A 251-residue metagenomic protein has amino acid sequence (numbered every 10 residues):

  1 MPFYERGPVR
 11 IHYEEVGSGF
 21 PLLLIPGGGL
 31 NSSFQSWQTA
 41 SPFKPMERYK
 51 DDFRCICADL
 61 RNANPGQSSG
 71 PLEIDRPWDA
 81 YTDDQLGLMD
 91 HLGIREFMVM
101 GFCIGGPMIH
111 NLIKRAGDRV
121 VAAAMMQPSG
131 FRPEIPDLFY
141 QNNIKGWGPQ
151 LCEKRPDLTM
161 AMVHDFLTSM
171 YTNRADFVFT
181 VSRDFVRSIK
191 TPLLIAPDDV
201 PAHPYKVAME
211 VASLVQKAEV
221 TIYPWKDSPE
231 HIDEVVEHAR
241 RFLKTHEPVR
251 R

Functional and structural regions predicted by a protein language model:
G7-S68: Conserved HGGG/HGGXW glycine-rich cap/lid loop of the alpha/beta-hydrolase fold
D59-A63, S129, P224-K226: Short beta-to-alpha linker loops that shape the active-site pocket of alpha/beta-hydrolase fold enzymes
D79-F97: Conserved acidic catalytic loop of the alpha/beta-hydrolase fold
R95-F131: Conserved hydrolase catalytic core segment
P156-S182, I189: Hydrophobic, aromatic-rich cap/lid helix
I189, I195-P197: Short beta-strand/loop motif that positions the catalytic acidic residue of the alpha/beta-hydrolase fold
P201-V207: Conserved alpha/beta-hydrolase "acid-adjacent" motif
A218-R251: Catalytic active-site module of serine/aspartate enzymes centered on a nucleophile-bearing elbow/loop
